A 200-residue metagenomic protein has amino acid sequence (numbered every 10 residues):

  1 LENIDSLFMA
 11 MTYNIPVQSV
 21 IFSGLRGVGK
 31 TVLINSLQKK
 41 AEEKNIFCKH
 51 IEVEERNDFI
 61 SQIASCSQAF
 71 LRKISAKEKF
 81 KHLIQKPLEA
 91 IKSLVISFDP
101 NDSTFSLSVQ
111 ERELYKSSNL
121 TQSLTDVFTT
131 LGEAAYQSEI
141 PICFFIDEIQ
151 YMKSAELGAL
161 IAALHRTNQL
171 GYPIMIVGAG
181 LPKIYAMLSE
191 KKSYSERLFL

Functional and structural regions predicted by a protein language model:
L1, L120-L124, K153-E156: Phosphate/oxyanion-binding active-site loops and adjacent basic polyanion-contact surfaces
E2-I4, D126-T130, G180-K183: Short acidic/polar alpha-helix capping motifs at helix-coil junctions
E2-Y13: Pre-Walker A adenine-sensing motif
N3, S36-K40, Q62-C66, A159 (+3 more regions): Alpha-helical scaffold elements adjacent to nucleotide-binding pockets in ATP/GTP-utilizing enzyme cores
Y13-V28, V32-I142, Y172-I174: P-loop NTPase nucleotide-binding core
I140-L200: The catalytic "switch" region of P-loop NTPases
